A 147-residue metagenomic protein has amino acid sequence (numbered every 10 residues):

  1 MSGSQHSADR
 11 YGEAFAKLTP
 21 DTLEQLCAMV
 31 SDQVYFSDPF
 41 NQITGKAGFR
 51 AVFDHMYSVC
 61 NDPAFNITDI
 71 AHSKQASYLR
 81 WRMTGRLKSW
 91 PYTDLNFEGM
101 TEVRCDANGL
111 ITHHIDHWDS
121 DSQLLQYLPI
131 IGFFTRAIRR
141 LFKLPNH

Functional and structural regions predicted by a protein language model:
M1-E24, A28, L144-H147: Short, low-complexity N-terminal intrinsically disordered segments enriched in polar/charged residues
M1-S4, Q42, Y92, Y127: Alpha-helix initiation/capping motif
Q5, L23-D32, D94-T101: A general secondary-structure boundary signal
E24-C27, S31-A76: A solvent-exposed, acidic/Ser-Thr-rich amphipathic alpha-helical stretch
S58-V59, A64, H72-H147: A beta-strand edge to alpha-helix "cap/lid" segment located at domain peripheries
